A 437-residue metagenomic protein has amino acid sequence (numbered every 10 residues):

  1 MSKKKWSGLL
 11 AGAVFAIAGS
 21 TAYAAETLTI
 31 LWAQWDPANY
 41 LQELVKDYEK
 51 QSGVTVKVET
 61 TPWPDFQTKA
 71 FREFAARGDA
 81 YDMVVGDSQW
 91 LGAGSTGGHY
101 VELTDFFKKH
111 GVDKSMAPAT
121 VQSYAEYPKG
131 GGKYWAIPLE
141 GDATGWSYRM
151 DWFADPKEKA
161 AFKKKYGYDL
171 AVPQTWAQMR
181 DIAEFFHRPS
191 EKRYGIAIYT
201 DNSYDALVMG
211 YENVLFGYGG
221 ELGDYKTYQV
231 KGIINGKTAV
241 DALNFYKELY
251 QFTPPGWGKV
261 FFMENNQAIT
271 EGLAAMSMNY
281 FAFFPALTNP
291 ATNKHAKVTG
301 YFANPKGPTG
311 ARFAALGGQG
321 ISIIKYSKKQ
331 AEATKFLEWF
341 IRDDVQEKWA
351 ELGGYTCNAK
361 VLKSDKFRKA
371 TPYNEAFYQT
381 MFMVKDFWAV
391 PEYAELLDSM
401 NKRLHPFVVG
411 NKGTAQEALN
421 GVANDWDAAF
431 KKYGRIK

Functional and structural regions predicted by a protein language model:
E26-T29, E43-A119, S123, A136 (+7 more regions): Extracytoplasmic "Venus flytrap"/periplasmic binding protein-like
K46, K50, A75, G132-K133 (+8 more regions): Extracytoplasmic/periplasmic substrate-recognition and gating elements
T60, K129, Y228, K259 (+3 more regions): C-terminal capping/gating helix-and-loop segments adjacent to ligand/active sites or protein-protein/ligand interfaces
S88-G145, A206-G210, G217, V298-F302 (+2 more regions): Hinge/lid segment of periplasmic solute-binding proteins
D105-A119, A160-V172, T200-D201, Y218-D241 (+2 more regions): Short, solvent-exposed loop/beta-turn-alpha elements that line the ligand-binding surface or hinge of extracytoplasmic
A119, A296-K306, A350-K402, P406 (+1 more regions): Long, aromatic- and glycine/proline-rich binding clefts that accommodate carbohydrate-like moieties
Y127-E140, T144, Q174-K231, A274: Extracytoplasmic/periplasmic solute-binding protein
Q178-H187, G220, Y225-K259, G300 (+2 more regions): Glycine-centered hinge/linker elements that transmit conformational signals in sensory and ligand-binding systems
